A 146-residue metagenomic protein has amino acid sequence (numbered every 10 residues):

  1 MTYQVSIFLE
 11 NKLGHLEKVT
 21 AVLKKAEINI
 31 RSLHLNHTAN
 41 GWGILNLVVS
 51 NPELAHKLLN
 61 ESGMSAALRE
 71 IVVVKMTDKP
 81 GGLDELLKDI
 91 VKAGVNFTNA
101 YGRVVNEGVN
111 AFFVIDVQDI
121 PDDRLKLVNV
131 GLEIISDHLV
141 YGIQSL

Functional and structural regions predicted by a protein language model:
M1-L146: A conserved regulatory-domain signal marking ACT and ACT-like small-molecule sensing domains and adjacent regulatory
